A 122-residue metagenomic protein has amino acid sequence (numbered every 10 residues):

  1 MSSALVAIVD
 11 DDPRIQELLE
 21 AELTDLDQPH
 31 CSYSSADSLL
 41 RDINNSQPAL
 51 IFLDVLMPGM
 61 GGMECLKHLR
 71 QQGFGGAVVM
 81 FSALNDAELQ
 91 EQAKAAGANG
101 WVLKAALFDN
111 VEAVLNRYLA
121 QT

Functional and structural regions predicted by a protein language model:
P13-C31: Two-component/phosphorelay signaling modules centered on CheY-like receiver
S34-S35, G61-E64: Acidic catalytic/metal-coordinating carboxylates
S46-F52: Active-site beta3 strand of CheY-like receiver
M57: Receiver (REC) domain active-site loop signature in two-component systems and cognate sites in sensor histidine kinases
M63-F74: Short amphipathic alpha-helix used as the core "switch/output" element in two-component signaling
E64, N85-V102: Alpha4 helix (beta4-alpha4-beta5 surface) of REC/receiver domains from two-component response regulators
E88, A106-N116: C-terminal output helix
